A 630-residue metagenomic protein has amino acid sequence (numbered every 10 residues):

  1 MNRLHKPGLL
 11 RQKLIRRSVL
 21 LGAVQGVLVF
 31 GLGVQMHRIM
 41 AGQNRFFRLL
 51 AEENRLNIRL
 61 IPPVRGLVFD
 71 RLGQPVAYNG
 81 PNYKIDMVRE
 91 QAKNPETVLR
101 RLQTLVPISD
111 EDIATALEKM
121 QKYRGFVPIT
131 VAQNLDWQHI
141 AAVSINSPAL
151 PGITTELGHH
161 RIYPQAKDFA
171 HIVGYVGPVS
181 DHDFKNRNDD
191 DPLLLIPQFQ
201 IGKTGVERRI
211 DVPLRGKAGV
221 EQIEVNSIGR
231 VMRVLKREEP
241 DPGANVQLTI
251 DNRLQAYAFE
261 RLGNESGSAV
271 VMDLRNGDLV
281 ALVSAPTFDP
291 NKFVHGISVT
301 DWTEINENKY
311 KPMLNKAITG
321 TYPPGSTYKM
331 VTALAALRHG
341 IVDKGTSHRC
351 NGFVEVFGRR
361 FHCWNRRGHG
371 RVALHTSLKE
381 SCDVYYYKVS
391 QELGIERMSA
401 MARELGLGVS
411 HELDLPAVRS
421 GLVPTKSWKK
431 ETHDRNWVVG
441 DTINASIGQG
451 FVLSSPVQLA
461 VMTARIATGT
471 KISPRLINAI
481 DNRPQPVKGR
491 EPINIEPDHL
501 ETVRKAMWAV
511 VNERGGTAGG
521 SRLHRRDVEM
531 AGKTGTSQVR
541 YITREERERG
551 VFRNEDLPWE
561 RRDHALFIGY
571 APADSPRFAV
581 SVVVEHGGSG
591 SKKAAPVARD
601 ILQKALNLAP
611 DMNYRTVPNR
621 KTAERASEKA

Functional and structural regions predicted by a protein language model:
M1-V299, T321, D343-T346, E396-G406 (+5 more regions): Periplasmic/cell-envelope proteins involved in peptidoglycan metabolism and beta-lactam response
N2-G8, V225-R237, R275-T327, V331-V584 (+2 more regions): Beta-lactam-recognizing serine transpeptidase/beta-lactamase-like catalytic domain environment
